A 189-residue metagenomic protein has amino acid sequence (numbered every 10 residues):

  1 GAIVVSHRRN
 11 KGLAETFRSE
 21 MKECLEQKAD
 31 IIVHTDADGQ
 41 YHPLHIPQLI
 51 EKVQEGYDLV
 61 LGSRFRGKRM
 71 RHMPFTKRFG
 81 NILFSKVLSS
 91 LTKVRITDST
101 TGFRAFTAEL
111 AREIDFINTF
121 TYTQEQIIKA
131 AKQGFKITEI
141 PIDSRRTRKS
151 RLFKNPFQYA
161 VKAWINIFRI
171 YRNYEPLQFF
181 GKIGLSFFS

Functional and structural regions predicted by a protein language model:
G1-V5: Acidic donor-binding segment of Leloir-type glycosyltransferases
H7-Q27, I31-V33, P43-F120, R145-F157 (+1 more regions): Acceptor/aglycone-binding surface of glycosyltransferases and processive sugar-polymer synthases
D36-Q40: The conserved acidic donor/metal-binding loop of glycosyltransferases
Y41-H42, I140: Hydrophobic alpha-helix-in-membranes signature
K93-V94, I117-S189: Hydrophobic helical membrane-anchoring modules
